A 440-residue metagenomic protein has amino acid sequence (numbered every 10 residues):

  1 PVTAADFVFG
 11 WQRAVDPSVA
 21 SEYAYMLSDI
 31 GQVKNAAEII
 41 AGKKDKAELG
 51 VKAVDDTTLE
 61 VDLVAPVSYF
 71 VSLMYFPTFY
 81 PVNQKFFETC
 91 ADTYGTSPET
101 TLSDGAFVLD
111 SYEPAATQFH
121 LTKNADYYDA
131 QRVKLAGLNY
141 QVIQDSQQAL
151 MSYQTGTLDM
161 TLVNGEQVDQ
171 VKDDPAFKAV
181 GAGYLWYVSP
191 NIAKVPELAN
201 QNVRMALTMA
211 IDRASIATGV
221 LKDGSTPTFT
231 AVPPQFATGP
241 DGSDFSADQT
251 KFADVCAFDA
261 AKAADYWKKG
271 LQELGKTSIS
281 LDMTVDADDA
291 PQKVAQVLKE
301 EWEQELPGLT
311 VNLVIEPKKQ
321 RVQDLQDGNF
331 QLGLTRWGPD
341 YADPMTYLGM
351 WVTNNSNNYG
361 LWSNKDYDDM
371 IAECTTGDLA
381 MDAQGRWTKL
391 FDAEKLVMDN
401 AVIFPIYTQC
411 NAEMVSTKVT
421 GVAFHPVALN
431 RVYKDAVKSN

Functional and structural regions predicted by a protein language model:
P1-D29, E60, E197-A199: Aromatic- and charge-enriched surface segment that lines or borders ligand/interaction sites
F7, A41-A47, V51-A53, A217 (+4 more regions): Extracytoplasmic/peripheral linker and loop segments enriched in polar/acidic and small residues with frequent Thr/Pro
S18-D29, Q320-T376: Acidic-aromatic pocket-rim loops
A36-E38, K44-K46, T57, L63-V133 (+1 more regions): Gly/Pro-rich hinge or "lid" segments in bacterial periplasmic/extracellular proteins
F76, G95, T101, N124-V171: Ligand-site clamp/hinge motif
P114-A116, A260, A264-P339, N411: Ligand/substrate-recognition segments at binding pockets and active sites
P227-K269, D288-Q292: Structural transition elements
E413-N440: Long beta-strand-rich cores associated with HINT superfamily self-processing modules
